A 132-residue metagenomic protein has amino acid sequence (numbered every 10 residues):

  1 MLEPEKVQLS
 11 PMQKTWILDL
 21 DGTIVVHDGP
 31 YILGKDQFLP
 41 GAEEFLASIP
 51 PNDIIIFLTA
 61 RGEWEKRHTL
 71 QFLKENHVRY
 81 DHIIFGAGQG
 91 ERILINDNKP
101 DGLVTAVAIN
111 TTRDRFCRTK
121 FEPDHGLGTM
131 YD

Functional and structural regions predicted by a protein language model:
M1-D132: HAD-like aspartate-dependent phosphatase fold
